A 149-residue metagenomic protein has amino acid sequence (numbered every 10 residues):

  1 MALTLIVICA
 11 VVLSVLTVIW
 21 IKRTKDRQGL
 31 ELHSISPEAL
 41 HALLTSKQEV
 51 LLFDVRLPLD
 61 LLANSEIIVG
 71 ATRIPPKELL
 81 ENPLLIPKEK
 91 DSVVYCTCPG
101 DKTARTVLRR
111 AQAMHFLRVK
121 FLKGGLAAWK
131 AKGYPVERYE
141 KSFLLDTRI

Functional and structural regions predicted by a protein language model:
M1-A63, K141-I149: Flexible, polar/low-complexity N-terminal or interdomain linker segments that lie immediately upstream of folded
A42-L44, L79-E89: Short amphipathic alpha-helix with an adjacent loop that forms part of the alpha/beta core around
K47-L52, G70, L117-R118: Short active-site oxyanion
L62-V69, I86, W129: Short loop/helix-cap segments at secondary-structure boundaries that form the rim of catalytic
V69-A71, V136-E140: Short, hinge-like loop/turn segments at secondary-structure boundaries
I74-P75: Short acidic-hydrophobic, aromatic-tinged amphipathic segments that line or gate anion-handling sites
I86-K130: Catalytic cysteine-centered active loop of the rhodanese-like fold, especially the PTP/DSP P-loop
V93-P99, R138-I149: A polyampholytic, Gly/Pro-enriched intrinsically disordered region
